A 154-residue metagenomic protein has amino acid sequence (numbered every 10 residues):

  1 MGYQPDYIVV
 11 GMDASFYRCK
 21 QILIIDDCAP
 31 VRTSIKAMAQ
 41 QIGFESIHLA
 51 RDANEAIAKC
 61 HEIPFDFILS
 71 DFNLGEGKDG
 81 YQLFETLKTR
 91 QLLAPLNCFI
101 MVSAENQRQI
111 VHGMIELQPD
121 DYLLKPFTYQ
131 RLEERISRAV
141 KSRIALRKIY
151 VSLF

Functional and structural regions predicted by a protein language model:
M1-Q21: Non-catalytic signal-transmission and effector/linker regions of two-component phosphorelay proteins
R18-P30, I35-A39: Conserved acidic segment of CheY-like receiver
L49-F67: Acidic, metal-coordinating helix/loop segments flanking the phosphotransfer/catalytic sites of two-component signaling
D71-N73, S103: Active-site residues of response regulator receiver
Y81-A94: Short amphipathic alpha-helix used as the core "switch/output" element in two-component signaling
A94-N106: A short, hydrophobic beta-strand element within the central beta-sheet of small alpha/beta folds
K125: A Lys-centered signature of the CheY-like receiver
L132-R143: Receiver (REC) domain switch/output surface
